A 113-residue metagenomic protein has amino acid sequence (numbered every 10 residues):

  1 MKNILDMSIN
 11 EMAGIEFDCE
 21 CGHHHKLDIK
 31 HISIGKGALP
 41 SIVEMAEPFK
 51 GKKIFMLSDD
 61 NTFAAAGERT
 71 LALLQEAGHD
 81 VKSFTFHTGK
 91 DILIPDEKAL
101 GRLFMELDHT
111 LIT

Functional and structural regions predicted by a protein language model:
K2-I112: ATP/NTP phosphate-donor binding region
